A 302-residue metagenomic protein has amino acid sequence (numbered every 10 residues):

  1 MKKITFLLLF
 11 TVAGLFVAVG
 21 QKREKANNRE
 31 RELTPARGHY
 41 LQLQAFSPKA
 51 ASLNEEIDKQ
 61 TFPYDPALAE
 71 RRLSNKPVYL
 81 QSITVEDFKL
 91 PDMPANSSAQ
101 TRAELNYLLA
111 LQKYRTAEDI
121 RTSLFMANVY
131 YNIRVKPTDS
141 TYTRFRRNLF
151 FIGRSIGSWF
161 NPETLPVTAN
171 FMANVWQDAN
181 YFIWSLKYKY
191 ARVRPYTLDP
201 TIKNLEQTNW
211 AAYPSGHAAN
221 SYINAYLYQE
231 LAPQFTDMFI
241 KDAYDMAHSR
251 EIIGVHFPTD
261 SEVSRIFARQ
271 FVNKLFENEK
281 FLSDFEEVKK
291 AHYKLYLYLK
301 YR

Functional and structural regions predicted by a protein language model:
M1, P214-S215, P258: Alpha-helical architecture
M1-K22: Bacterial Sec-dependent N-terminal signal peptides
Q21-I253, I266, K274-E277, D284 (+2 more regions): Hydrophobic alpha-helical bundle signature of multipass membrane enzymes
A219, P258, E262: Active-site His/Glu-centered metal-binding helix of metallohydrolases
